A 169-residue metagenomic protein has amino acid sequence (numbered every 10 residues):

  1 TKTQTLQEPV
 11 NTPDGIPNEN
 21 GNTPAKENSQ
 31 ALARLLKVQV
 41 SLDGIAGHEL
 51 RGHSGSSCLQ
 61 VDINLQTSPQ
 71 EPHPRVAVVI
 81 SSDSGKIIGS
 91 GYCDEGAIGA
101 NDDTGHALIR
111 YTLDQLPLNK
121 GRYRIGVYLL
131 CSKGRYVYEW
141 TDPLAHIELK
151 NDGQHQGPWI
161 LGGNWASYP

Functional and structural regions predicted by a protein language model:
T1-P169: Localized sequence-composition bias
